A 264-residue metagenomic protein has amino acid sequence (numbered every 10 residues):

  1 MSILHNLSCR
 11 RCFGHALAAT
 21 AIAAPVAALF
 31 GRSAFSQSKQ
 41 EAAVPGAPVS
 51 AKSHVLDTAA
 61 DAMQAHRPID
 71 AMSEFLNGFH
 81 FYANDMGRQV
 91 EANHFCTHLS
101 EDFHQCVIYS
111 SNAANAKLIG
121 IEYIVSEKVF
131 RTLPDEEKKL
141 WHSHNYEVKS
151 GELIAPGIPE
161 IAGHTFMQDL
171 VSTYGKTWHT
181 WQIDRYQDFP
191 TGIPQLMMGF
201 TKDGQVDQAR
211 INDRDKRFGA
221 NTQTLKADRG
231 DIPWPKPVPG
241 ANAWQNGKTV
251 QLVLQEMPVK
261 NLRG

Functional and structural regions predicted by a protein language model:
M1, N93, G163-M167: Short, charged low-complexity linear motifs
M1-C12, A16-A27: N-terminal secretory signal peptides
N6-S8, A28-D70: C-terminal segment of N-terminal export signals and the immediately downstream linker at the start of the mature
K52-D102: Short N-terminal edge-element motif at the start of the domain
N112-M198, K202-D203: An exposed acidic His-Trp-rich patch
D188-G264: A eukaryote-biased signal for long
